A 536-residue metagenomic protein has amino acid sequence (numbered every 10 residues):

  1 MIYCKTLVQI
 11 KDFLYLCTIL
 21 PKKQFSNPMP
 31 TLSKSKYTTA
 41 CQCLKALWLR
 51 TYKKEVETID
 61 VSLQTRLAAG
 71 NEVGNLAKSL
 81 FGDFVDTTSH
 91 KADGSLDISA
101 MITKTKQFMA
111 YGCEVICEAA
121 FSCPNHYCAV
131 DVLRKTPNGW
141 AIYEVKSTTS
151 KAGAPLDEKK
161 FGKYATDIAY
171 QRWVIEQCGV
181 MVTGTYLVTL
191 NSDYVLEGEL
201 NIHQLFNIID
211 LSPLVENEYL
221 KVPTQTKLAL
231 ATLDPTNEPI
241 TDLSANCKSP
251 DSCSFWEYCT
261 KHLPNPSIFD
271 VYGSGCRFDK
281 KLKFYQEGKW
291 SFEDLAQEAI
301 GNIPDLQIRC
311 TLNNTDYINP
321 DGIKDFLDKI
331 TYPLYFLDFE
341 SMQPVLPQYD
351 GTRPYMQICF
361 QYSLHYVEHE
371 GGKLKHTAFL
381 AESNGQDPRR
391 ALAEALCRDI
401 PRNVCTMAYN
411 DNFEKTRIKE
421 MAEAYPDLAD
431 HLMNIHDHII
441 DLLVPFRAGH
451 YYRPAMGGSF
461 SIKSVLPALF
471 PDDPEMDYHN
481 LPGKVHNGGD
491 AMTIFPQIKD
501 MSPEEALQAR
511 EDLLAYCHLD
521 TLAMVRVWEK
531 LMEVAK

Functional and structural regions predicted by a protein language model:
Y3-K5, Y15-F25: Short, positively charged and aromatic/hydrophobic N-terminal segments
P21-G139, F278-D305, R309-N313: Metal-dependent nuclease catalytic cores that hydrolyze phosphodiester bonds in DNA/RNA, characterized by
P30, S35-K36, A40, T65-L67 (+4 more regions): Cys/His-rich finger/ribbon microdomains and the adjacent scaffold used for macromolecule binding/structural
V56, S150-A152, Y194-V195, H262 (+8 more regions): Flexible loop/turn segments at secondary-structure boundaries
M109, E114, F121-S122, I142 (+2 more regions): Conserved RNase H-like, two-metal-ion catalytic cores of nucleic-acid enzymes
C113-C123, Y127-R134, I142-V145, F161-K227 (+1 more regions): Conserved DEDDh/DEDDy metal-dependent 3′-5′ exonuclease domain
V145-E158: Short beta-strand-loop-alpha-helix junction that forms the active-site gateway of nucleic-acid-processing nucleases
D193-N265, F278, F284-E287, V465-K536: Acidic, Mg2+-coordinating catalytic module of metal-dependent nucleases/exonucleases that use a two-metal-ion mechanism
